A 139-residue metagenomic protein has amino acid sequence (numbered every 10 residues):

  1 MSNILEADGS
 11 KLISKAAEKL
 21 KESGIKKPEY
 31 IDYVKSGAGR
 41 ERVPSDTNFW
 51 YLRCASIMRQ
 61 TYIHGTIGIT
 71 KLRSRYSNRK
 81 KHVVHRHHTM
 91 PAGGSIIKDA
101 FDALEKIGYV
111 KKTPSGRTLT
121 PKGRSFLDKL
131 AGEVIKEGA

Functional and structural regions predicted by a protein language model:
M1-A55, R59: Long, low-complexity, charged/polar intrinsically disordered regions in eukaryotic proteins
L12, E29, R53, G68-K71 (+2 more regions): Residue-level detector of well-ordered alpha-helical segments, enriched for hydrophobic/aromatic packing positions
W50-S56, T89-D102: Charge-enriched amphipathic alpha-helical scaffolds
I57-H64, R75: Short amphipathic alpha-helical elements of helix-turn-helix/winged-helix folds
T66-H88: Short acidic, hydrophobic short linear motifs in intrinsically disordered regions
D102-S115: A short, conserved structural fragment
P121-A139: Short, amphipathic alpha-helical interaction segments positioned at domain boundaries
